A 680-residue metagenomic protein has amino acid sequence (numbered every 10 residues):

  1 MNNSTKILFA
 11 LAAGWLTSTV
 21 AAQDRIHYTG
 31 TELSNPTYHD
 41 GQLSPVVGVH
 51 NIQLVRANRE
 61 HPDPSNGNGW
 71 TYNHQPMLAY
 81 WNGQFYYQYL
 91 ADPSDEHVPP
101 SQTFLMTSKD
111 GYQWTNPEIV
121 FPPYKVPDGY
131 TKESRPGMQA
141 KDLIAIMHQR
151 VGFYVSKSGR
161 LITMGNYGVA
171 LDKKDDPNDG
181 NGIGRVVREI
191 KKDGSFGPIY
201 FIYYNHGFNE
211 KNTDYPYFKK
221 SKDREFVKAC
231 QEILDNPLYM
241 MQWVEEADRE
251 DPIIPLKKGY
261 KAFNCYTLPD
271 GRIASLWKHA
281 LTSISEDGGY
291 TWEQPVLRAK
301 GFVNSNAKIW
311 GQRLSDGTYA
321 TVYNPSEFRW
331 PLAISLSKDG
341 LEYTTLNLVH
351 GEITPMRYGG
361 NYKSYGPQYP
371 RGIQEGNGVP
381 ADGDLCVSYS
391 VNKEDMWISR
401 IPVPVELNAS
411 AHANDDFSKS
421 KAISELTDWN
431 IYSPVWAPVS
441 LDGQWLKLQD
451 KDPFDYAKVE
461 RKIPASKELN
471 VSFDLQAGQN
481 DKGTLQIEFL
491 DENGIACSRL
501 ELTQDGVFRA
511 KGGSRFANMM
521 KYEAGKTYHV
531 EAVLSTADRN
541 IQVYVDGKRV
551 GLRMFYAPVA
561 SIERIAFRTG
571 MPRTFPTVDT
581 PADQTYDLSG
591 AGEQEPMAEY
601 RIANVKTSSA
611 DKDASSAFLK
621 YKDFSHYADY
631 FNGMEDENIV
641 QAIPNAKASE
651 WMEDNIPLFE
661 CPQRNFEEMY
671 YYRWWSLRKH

Functional and structural regions predicted by a protein language model:
Q23-T71, Y80-I146, V155-A307, R313-Y365 (+2 more regions): Beta-rich carbohydrate-recognition and catalytic domains
N68, E460-V471, M519-K526, P596 (+1 more regions): Extracellular/lumenal carbohydrate-interaction signature centered on repeated Trp-anchored short motifs
I253, R509-E531: Short, aromatic/His-centered strand-loop micro-motif at the edge of beta-sheets
K421-K447: Extracellular glycan-recognition surfaces and repeat-rich motifs
K447-V507: Secretory/extracellular carbohydrate-interaction modules and structurally similar beta-sandwich "look-alikes"
V471-F473, G525-T536, I541-V543: Short tryptophan-centered beta-strand motifs in secreted/extracellular beta-sheet-rich domains of glycan-recognition
R553-Y600: Flexible glycan-contacting loops in extracellular carbohydrate-active proteins
S608-H680: Acidic/polar, glycine-enriched structural segments that form the non-catalytic walls/loops of the carbohydrate-binding
